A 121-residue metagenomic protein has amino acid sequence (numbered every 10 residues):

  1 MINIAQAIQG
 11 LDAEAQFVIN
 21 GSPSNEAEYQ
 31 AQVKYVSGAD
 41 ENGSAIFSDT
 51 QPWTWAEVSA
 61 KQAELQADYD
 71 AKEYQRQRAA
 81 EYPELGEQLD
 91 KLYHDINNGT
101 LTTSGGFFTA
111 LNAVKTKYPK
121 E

Functional and structural regions predicted by a protein language model:
M1-E121: A preference for well-ordered globular domain cores that mediate specific macromolecular interactions or catalysis
